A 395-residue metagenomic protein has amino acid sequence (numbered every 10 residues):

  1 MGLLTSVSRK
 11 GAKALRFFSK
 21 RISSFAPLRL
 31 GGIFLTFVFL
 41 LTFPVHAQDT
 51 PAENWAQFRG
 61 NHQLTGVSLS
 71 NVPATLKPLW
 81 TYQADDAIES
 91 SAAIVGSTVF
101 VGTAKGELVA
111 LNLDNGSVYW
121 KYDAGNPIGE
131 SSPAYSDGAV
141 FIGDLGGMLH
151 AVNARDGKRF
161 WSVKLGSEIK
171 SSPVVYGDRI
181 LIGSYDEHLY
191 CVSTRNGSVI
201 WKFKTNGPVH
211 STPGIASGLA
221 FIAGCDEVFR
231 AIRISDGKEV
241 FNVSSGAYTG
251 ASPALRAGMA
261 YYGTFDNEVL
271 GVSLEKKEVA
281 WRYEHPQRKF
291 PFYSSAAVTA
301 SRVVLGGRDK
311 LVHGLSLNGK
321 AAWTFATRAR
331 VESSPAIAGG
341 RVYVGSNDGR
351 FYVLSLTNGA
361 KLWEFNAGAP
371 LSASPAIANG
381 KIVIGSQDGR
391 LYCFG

Functional and structural regions predicted by a protein language model:
M1-P51: Intrinsic disorder/low-complexity segments
S23, F34, A216, R233-S235: Residues marking helix boundaries in flexible regions
D49-L79: Blade/loop signatures of beta-propeller domains
A52, H62, W80-V95, K105 (+14 more regions): Extracytoplasmic beta-rich repeat domains
A104-L113: Beta-propeller domains
N112-G116, N153-D156, S193-G197, R233-G237 (+4 more regions): Short loop/turn segments that connect beta-strands within beta-propeller blades
